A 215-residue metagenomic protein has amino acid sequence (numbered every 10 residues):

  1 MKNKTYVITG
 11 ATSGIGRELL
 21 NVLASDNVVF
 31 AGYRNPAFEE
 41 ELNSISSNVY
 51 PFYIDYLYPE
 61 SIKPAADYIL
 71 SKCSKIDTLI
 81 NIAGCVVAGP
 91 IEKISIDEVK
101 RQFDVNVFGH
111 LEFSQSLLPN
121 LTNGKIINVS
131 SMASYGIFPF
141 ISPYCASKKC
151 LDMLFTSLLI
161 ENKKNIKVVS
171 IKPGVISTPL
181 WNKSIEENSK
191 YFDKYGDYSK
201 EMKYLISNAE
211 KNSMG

Functional and structural regions predicted by a protein language model:
T12-S13: Conserved glycine-rich cofactor-binding loop
D26-E40: Conserved glycine-rich Rossmann-like NAD(P)H-binding loop of the short-chain dehydrogenase/reductase
S46-E60: Rossmann-fold cofactor-recognition segment
P90-I91, E98-K100: Substrate-binding pocket helix/loop in short-chain dehydrogenase/reductase
S114, S147: Active-site helix of classical SDR
S131: Residue(s) in the substrate-gating loop at a strand-loop-helix junction that position the organic substrate next
K163-G215: SDR active-site lid
